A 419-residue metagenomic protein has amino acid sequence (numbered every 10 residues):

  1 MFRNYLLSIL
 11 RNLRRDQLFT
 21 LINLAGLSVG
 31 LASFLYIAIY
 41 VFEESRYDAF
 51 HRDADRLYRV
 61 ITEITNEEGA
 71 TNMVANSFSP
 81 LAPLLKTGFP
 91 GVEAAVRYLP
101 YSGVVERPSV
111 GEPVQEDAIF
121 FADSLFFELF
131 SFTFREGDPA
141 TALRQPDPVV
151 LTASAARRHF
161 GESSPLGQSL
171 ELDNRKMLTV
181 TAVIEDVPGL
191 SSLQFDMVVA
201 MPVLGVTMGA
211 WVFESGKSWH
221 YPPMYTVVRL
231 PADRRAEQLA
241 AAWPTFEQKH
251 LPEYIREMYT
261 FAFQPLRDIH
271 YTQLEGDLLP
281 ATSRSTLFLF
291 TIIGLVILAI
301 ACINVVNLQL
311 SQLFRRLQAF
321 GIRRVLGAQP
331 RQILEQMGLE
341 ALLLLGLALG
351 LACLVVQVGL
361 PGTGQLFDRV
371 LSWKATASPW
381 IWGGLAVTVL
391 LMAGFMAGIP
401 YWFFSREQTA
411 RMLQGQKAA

Functional and structural regions predicted by a protein language model:
M1-R11, R15-F19, H51, P244-V296 (+3 more regions): Membrane-helix entry/capping segments
L6-I22, G26, A301-L344, R406-K417: Intracellular coupling helices
D16-E43, G350: Short, strongly hydrophobic transmembrane alpha-helices
A32, Y36, A262, V306 (+1 more regions): Small-residue-rich transmembrane alpha-helices
I37-V104, S215-V227, P231, A240-A242 (+3 more regions): Membrane-proximal extracellular/periplasmic loop immediately following the first transmembrane helix
A38, I292-F320, F395-Y401: A hydrophobic alpha-helix feature that marks transmembrane segments and, especially, their cytosolic C-terminal ends
S77-P80, F89, Y98-V104, P108-G137 (+3 more regions): The feature marks short, hydrophobic/small-residue-biased sequence motifs that occur predominantly
D123-E136, D147-T282: Mid-to-C-terminal secondary-structure elements that act as membrane-proximal/extracytoplasmic interface segments
